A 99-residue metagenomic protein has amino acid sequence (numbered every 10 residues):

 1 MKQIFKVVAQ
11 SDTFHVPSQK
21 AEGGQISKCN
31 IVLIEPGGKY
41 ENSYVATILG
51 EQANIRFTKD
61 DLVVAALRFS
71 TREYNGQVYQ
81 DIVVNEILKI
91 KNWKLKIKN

Functional and structural regions predicted by a protein language model:
M1-N99: Single-stranded nucleic acid-binding surfaces, predominantly the OB-fold ssDNA-binding core
